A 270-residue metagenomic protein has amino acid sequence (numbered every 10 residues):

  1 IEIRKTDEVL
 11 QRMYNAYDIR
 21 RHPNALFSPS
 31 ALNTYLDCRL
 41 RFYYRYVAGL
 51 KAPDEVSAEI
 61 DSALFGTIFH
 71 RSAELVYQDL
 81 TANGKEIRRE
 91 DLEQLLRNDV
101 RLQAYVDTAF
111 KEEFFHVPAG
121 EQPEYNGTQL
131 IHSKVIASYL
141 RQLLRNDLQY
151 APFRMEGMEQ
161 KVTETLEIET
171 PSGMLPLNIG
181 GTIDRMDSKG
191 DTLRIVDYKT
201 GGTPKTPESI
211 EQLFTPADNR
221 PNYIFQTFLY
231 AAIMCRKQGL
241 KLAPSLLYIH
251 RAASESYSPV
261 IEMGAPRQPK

Functional and structural regions predicted by a protein language model:
I1-Q78: C-terminal, charged and often intrinsically disordered regions of DNA end-processing helicases and nucleases
N24, L32-L40, S57-I68, Q94 (+7 more regions): Secondary-structure capping and boundary motifs in well-ordered enzyme cores
C38, F69, L140, R185 (+3 more regions): Hydrophobic, well-ordered secondary-structure elements that form the walls of internal hydrophobic environments
C38-K51, F110-F115, L193-S209: Active-site-adjacent bridging/hinge elements
A48-G49, P53, E74, Q78 (+4 more regions): Short, well-ordered loop/turn and helix-capping segments at boundaries between secondary-structure elements and domains
R71-E167, S258-P269: A non-catalytic, helix-rich entry segment at domain boundaries
E86-R89, E93, T206-E208, L229-K270: Substrate-binding beta-hairpin/strand module that engages nucleic acids
G157-K237: Non-catalytic protein-protein interaction segments used by genome-maintenance enzymes to assemble and couple activities
